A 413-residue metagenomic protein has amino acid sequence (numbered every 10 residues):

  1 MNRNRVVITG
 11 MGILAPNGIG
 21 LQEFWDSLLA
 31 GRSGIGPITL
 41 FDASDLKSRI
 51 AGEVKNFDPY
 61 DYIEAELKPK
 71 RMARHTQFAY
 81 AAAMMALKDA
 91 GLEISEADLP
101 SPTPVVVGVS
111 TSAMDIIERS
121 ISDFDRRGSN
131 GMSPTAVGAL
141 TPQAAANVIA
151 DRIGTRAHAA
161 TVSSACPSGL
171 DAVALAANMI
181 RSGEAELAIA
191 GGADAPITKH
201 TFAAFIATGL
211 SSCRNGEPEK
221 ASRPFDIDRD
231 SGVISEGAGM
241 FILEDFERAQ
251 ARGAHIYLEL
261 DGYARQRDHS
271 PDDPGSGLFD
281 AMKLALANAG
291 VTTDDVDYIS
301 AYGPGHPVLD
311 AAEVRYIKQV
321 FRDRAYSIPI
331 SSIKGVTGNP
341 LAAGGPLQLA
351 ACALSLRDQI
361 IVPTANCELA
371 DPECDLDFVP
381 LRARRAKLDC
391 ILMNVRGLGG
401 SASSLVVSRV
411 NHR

Functional and structural regions predicted by a protein language model:
M1-E66, A90, E247-E259, A350-A365 (+2 more regions): ACP-dependent fatty acid/polyketide chain-elongation machinery
R5-T9, G36, G216-A289, Y298 (+2 more regions): Condensing-enzyme catalytic core mediating Claisen C-C bond formation in acyl metabolism
I8, E23, R32-S164, A193-A204 (+1 more regions): Conserved beta-ketoacyl condensing-enzyme motif
Q22-S27, M114-N130, M179-S182, F202-N215 (+4 more regions): A glycine- and small-aliphatic-rich helix-loop capping segment at beta-alpha/alpha-beta transitions that lines
A79-L92, P142-A145, A150-I153, H158-D194 (+3 more regions): Active-site-proximal alpha-helical scaffold in enzymes
R126-S133, A174, N178, A195-Q250 (+3 more regions): Glycine-/small-residue-rich "gating" segment that lines the acyl/pantetheine channel and substrate pocket
E184-D230, Y263-G275, G303-A311, S327-D377: Acyl-CoA/ACP chain-elongation machinery
Y257, D273-I299, G303-S327: A glycine- and small/hydrophobic-rich beta-loop-beta segment that serves as a flexible "lid/hinge" or phosphate-binding
